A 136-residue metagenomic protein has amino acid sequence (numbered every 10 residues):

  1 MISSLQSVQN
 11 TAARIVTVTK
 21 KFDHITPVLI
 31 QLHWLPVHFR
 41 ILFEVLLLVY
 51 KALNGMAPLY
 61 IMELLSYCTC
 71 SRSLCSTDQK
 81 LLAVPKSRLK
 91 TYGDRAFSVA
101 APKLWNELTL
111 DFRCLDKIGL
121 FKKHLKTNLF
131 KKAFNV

Functional and structural regions predicted by a protein language model:
M1-V136: Hydrophobic/basic alpha-helical segments
